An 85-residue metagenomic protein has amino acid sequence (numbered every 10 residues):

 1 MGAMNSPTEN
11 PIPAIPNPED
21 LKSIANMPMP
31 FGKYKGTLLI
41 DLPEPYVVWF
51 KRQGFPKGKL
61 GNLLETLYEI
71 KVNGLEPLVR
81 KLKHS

Functional and structural regions predicted by a protein language model:
M1-S85: DEDD superfamily 3′-5′ metal-dependent exonuclease/proofreading module
